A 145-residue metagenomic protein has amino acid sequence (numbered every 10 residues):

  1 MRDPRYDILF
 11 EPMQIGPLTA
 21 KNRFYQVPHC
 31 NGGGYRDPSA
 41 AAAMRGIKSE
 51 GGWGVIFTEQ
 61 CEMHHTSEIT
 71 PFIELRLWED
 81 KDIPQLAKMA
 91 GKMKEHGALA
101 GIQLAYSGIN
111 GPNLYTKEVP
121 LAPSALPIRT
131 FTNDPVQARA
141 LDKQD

Functional and structural regions predicted by a protein language model:
M1-Y25, M93: N-terminal amphipathic alpha-helix/helix-capping segment at the start of soluble metabolic enzymes
F24-V27, I56-T58, A100-L104: Hydrophobic faces of well-ordered beta-strands that scaffold small-molecule active sites in alpha/beta enzyme cores
Q26, K48, G52, M93 (+1 more regions): Conserved, mostly hydrophobic/aromatic
V27-A40, F72-D80, I109-N113, T132-D145: Active-site mouth loops of central-metabolism enzymes
A42-H64: Catalytic domains of carbohydrate-active enzymes, especially glycoside hydrolases
M44-R45, D82-M89: A general structural detector for well-ordered alpha-helical segments in enzyme core domains, enriched
F57-I83, L104-E118: Glycine-rich, proline-tolerant flexible connector loops at the mouths of alpha/beta enzymes
G91-E95, L99, A105-D145: Non-globular sequence segments
